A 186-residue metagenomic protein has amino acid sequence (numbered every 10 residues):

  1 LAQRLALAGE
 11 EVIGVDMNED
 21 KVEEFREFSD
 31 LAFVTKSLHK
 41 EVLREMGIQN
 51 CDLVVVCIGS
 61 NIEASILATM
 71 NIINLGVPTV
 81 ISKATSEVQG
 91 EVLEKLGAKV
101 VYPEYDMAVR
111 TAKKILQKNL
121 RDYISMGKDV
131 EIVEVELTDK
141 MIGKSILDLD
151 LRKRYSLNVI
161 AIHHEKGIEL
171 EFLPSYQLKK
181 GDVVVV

Functional and structural regions predicted by a protein language model:
L1-V186: Cytosolic regulatory regions of ion transport systems
